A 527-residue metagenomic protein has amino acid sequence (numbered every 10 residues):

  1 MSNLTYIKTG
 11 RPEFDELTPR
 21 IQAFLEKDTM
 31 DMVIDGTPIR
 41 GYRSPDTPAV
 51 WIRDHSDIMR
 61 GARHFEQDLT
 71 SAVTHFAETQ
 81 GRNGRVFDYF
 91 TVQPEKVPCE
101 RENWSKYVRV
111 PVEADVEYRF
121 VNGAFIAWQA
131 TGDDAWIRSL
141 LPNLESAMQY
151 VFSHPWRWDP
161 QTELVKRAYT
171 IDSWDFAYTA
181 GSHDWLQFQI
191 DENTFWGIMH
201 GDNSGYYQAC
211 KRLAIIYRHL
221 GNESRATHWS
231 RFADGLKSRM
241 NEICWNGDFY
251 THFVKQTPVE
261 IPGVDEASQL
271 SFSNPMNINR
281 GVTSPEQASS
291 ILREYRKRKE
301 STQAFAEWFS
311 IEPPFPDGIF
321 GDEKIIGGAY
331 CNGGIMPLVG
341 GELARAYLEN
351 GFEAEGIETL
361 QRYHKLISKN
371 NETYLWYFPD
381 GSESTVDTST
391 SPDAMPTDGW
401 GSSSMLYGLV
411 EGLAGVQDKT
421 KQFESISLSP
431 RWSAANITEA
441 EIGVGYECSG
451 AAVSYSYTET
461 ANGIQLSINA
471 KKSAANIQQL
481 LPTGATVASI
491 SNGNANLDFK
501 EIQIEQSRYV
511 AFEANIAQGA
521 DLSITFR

Functional and structural regions predicted by a protein language model:
S2-K27, D31-D35, S44-W51, F87 (+8 more regions): Catalytic cores of carbohydrate-active enzymes
T9, A329, E342, A346-R527: Non-catalytic C-terminal accessory modules of carbohydrate-active enzymes
P48-Y169, M199-Y207, G333-Y347, E353-G356 (+3 more regions): Aromatic-rich carbohydrate-recognition surfaces in CAZymes
R63, W128-Q129, A214, G221 (+2 more regions): Short coil/turn linking the two alpha-helices of tandem helical-hairpin repeats
T70-T79, A135-P142, Q287-K299, I357-H364 (+2 more regions): Short alpha-helical "patches" and their helix-cap loops
T91-P111, D172-I198, P262, D322 (+2 more regions): Acidic/His metal-coordination segments adjacent to aromatic residues that form catalytic metal sites in metalloenzymes
T131, Y217-L220, S224, A354 (+1 more regions): Long alpha-helical scaffolds in large eukaryotic adaptor/regulatory proteins, encompassing alpha-solenoid repeat systems
L186, I190, W196, P262-K297 (+3 more regions): Aromatic (Trp/Tyr) and acidic
